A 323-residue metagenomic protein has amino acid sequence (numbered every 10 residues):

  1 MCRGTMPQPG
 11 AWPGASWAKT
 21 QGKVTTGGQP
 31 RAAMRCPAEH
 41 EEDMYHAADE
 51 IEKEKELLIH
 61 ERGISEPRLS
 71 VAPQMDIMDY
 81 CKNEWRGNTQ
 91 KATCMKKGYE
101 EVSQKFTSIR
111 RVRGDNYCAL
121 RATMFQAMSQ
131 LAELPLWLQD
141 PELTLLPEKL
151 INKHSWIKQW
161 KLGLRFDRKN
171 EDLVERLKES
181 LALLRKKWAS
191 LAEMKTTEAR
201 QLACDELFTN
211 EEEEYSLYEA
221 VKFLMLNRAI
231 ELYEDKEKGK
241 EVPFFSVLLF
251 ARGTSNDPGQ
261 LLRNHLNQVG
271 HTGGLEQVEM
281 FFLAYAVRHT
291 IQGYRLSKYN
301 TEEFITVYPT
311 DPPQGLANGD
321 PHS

Functional and structural regions predicted by a protein language model:
M1-H40, M44-Y45: Long, low-complexity intrinsically disordered regions in eukaryotic nuclear regulators
G4, G27-G28, A32-C36, D140-L146 (+2 more regions): Short, compositionally biased segments
P30-R111, A119: A eukaryotic "domain-start" boundary segment
D76-I77, E84-F106, Q130-Y299: Papain-like cysteine protease catalytic cores
R110-N116, T272-L275: Structural motif
R111-V112, R121-A122, L136-W137, Q292-R295 (+1 more regions): Intrinsically disordered, low-complexity regions enriched in proline, serine, glycine and charged residues
N116-Y117, F125, K298-T301: Conserved beta-strand elements of beta-rich interaction domains across eukaryotes, especially beta-propellers
F282, H289, L296, N300 (+1 more regions): Charge-dense, extended regions
